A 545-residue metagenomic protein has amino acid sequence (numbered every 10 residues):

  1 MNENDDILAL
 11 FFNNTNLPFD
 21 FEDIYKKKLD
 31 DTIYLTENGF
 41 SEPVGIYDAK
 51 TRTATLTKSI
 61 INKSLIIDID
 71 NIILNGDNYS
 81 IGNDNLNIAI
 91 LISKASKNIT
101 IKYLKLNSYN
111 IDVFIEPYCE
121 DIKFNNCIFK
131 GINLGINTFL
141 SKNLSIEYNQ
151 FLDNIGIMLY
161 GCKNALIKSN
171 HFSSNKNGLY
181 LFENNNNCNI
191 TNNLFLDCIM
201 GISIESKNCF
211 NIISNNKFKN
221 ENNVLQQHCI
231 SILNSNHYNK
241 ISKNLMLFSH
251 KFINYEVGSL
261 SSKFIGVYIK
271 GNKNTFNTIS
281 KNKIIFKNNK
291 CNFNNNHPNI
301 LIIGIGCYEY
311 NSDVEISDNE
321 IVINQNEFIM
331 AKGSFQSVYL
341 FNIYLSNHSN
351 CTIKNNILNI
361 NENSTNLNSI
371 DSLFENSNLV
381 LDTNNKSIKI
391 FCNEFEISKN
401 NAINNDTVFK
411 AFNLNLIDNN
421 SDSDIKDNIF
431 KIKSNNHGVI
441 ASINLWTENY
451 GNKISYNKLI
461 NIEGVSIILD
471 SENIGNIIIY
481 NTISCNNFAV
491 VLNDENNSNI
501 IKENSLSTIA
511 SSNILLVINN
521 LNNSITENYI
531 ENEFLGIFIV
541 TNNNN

Functional and structural regions predicted by a protein language model:
N2-N14, P18, Y25-D84: N-terminal, post-signal-peptide segments of secreted/periplasmic proteins
E3, A9-F11, D20, K28 (+25 more regions): Compositionally biased, low-complexity segments enriched in small residues
D6-L10, I61-K63, D84-S93, S108-E116 (+17 more regions): Extracellular beta-strand/beta-solenoid scaffold signature
I33, A49, A54, K58-I60 (+39 more regions): Solenoid scaffold repeats with emphasis on beta-solenoid/beta-helix
N78, Y103-S108, I128: Generic hydrophobic/packing signal
